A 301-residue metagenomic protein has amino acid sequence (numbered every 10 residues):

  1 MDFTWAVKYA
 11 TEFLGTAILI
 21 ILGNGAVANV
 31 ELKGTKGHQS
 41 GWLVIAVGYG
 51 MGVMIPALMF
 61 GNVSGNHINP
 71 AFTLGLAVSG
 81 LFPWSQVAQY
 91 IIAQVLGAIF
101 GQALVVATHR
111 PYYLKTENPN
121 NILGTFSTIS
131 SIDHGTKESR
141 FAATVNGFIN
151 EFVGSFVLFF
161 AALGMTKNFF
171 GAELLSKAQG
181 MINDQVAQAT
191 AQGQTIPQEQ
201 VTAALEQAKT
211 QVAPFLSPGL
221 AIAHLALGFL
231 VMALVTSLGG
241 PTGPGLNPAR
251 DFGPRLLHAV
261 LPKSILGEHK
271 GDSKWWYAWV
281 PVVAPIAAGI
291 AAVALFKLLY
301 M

Functional and structural regions predicted by a protein language model:
M1-M301: Membrane-interface helix-loop junctions and terminal tails of multi-pass membrane proteins
